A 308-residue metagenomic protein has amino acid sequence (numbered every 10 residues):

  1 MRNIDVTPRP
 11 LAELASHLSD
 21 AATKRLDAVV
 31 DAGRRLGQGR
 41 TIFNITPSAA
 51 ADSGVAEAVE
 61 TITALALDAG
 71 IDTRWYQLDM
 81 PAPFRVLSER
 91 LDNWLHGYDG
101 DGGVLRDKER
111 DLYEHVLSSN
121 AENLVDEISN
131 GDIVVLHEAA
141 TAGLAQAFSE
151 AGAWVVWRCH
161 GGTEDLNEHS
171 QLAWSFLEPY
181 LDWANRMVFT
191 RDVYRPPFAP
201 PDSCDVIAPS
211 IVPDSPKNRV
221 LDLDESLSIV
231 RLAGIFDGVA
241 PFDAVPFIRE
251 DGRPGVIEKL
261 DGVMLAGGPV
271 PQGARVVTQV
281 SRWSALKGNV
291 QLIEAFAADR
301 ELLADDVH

Functional and structural regions predicted by a protein language model:
M1-H308: Catalytic cores of nucleotide-sugar-dependent glycosyltransferases that transfer UDP/GDP/TDP-activated
